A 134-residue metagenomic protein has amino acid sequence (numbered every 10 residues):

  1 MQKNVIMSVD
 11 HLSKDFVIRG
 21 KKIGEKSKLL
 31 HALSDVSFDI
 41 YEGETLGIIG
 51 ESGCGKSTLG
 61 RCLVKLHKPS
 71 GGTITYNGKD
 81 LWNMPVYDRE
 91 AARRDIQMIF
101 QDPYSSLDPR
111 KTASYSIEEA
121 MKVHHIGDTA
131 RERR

Functional and structural regions predicted by a protein language model:
V17-E25, K68, D80-Y87, K111 (+1 more regions): ABC-type ATPase nucleotide-binding domains, specifically the catalytic core motifs of the NBD
I49-E51: The feature captures the beta-strand-to-loop junction immediately N-terminal to the Walker
V64: Helix-to-loop junction immediately C-terminal to a conserved catalytic motif
G72-D80, A92: Conserved ABC transporter NBD signature motif
M98, P103-Y115: Conserved catalytic motifs of ABC-family nucleotide-binding domains
